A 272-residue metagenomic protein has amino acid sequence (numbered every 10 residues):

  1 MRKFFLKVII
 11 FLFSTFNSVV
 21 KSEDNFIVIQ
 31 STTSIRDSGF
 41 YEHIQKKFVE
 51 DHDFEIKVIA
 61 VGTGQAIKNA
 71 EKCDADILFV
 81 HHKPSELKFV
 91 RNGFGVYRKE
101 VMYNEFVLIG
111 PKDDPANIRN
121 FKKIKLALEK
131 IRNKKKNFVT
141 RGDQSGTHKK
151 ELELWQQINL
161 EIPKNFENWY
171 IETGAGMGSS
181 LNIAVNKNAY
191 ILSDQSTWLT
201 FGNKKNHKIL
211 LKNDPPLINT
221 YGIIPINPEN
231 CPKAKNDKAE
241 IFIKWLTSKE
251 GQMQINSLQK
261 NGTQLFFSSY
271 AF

Functional and structural regions predicted by a protein language model:
M1-F4: Positively charged n-region of N-terminal signal peptides that target proteins for export
L6-K21: Hydrophobic h-region of N-terminal signal peptides that target proteins for export in Gram-negative bacteria
S22-D51, G64, K68, D74 (+3 more regions): Exported/periplasmic ABC-transporter solute-binding proteins
I56: Hydrophobic anchor at the start of a short beta-strand that flanks the dinucleotide cofactor-binding loop
A70-E71, K99: Short glycine-biased active-site loop of nucleotidyltransferases that positions the nucleotide triphosphate and helps
I77-Y103: Acidic, polar ligand-binding/catalytic clefts
L108: Serine endopeptidase catalytic core focused on the charge-relay Asp
